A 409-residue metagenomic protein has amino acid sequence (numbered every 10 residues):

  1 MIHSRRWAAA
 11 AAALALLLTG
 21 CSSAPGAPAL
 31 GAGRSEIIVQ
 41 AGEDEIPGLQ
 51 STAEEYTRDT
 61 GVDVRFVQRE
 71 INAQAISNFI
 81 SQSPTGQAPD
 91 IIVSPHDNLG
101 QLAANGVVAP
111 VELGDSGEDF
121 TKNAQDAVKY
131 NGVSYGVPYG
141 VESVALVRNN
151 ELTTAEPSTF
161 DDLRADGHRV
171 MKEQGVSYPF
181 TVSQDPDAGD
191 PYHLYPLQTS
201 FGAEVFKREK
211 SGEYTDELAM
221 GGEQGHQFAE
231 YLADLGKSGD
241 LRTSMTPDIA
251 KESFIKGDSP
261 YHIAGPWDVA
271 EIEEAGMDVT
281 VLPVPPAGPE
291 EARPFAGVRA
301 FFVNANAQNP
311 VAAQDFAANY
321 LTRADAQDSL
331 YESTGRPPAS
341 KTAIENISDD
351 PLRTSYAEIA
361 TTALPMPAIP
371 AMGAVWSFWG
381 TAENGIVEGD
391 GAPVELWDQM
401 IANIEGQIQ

Functional and structural regions predicted by a protein language model:
I2-N98, G288, N403-Q409: Conserved N-terminal structural module of periplasmic/extracytoplasmic solute-binding proteins
I80-S81, A88-D90, G117-E151, E291-A292 (+1 more regions): A structural signal for short loop-to-beta-strand junctions that line the ligand-binding cleft of periplasmic/secreted
H96-S143, D162, V281-L282: Hinge/lid segment of periplasmic solute-binding proteins
V128, L330-T381: Long, aromatic- and glycine/proline-rich binding clefts that accommodate carbohydrate-like moieties
Y135-Y139, V144, R164-E217, S259: Extracytoplasmic/periplasmic solute-binding protein
G212-S244: Glycine-centered hinge/linker elements that transmit conformational signals in sensory and ligand-binding systems
E273-S333: Extracytoplasmic/periplasmic substrate-recognition and gating elements
T361-Q409: Conserved C-terminal helix/tail region of periplasmic/extracytoplasmic solute-binding proteins
